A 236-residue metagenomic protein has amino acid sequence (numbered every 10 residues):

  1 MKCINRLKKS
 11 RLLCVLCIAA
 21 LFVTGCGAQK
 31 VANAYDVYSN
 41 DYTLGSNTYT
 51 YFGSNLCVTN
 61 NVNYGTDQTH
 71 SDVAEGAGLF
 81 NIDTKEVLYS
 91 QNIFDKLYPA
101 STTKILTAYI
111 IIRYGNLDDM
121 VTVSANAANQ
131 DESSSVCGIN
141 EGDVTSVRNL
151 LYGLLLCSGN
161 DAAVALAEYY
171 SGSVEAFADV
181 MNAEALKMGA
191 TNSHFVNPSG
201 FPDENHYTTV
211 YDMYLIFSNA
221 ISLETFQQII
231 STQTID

Functional and structural regions predicted by a protein language model:
M1-I4, L97: Helix-centric, low-specificity signal for extended rod-like, repetitive segments
C3-L13: Bacterial N-terminal signal peptides that target proteins for export
L13-A19: Sec-dependent N-terminal signal peptides
F22-G25: C-terminal motif of bacterial Sec signal peptides marking the signal peptidase cleavage site
K30-Y211, L215-E224: Active-site-adjacent loops and short helices of periplasmic peptidoglycan-processing enzymes
S222-D236: Conserved active-site loop region of the serine DD-peptidase/beta-lactamase
